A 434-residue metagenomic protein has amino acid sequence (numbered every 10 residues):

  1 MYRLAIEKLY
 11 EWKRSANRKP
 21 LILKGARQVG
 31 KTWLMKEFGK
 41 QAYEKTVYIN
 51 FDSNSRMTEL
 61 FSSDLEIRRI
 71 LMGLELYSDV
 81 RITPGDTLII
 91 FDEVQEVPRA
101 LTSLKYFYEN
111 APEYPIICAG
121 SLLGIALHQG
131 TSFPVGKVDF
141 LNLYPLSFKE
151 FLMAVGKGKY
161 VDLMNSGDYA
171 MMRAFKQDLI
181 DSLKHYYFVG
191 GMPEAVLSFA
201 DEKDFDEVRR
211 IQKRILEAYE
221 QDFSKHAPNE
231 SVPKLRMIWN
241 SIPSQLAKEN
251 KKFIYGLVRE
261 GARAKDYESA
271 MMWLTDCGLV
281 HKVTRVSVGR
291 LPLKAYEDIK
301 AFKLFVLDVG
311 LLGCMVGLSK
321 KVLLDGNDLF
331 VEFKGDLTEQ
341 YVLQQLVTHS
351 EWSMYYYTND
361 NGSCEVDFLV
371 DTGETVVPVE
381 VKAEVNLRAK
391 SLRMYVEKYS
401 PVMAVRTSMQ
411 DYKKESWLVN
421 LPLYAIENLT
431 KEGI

Functional and structural regions predicted by a protein language model:
Y2-A16: Pre-Walker A adenine-sensing motif
K31: Conserved lysine of the Walker
L34, F38: Hydrophobic positions on the alpha1 helix immediately C-terminal to the Walker A/P-loop
S53-G85: Short glycine-rich substrate-engagement loop in P-loop NTPases that contacts/grips substrate
I90, P115-S121, N142: Structural recognition of the conserved hydrophobic beta-strand(s) that form the central parallel beta-sheet of P-loop
H128-A247: Interdomain motor-coupling "hinge/lid" segment immediately C-terminal to the ATP-binding subdomain of NTP-driven enzymes
L197-E365, V370: Accessory nucleic acid-recognition modules appended to NTPase machines
L346, V366-V385, A404: Conserved catalytic cores of phosphodiester-cleaving nucleases, focusing on short active-site segments
